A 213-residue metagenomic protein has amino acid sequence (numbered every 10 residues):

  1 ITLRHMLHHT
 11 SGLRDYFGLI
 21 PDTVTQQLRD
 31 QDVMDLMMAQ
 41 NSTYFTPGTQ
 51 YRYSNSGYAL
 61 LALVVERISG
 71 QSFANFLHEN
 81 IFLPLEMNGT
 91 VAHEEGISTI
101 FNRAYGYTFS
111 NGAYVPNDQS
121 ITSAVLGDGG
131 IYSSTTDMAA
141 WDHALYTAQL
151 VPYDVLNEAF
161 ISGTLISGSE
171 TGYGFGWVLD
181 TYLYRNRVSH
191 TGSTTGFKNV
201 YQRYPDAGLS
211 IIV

Functional and structural regions predicted by a protein language model:
I1-T195, N199-V200: Short, surface-exposed loop or secondary-structure junction motifs that flank catalytic or metal-binding residues
H190, V200-V213: Short, well-ordered beta-strand elements
